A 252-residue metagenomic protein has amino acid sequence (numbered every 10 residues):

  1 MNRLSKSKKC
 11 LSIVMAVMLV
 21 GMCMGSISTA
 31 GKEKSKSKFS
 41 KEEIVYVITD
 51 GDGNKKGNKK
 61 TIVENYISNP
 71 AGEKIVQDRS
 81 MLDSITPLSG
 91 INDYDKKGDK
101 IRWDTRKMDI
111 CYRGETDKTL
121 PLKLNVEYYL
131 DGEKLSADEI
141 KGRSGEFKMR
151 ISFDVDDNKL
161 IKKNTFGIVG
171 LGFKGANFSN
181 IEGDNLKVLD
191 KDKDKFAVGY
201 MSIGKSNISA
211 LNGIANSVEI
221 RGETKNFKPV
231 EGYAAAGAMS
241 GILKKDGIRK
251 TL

Functional and structural regions predicted by a protein language model:
N2-L252: Cytosol-facing boundaries of transmembrane alpha helices in integral membrane proteins
